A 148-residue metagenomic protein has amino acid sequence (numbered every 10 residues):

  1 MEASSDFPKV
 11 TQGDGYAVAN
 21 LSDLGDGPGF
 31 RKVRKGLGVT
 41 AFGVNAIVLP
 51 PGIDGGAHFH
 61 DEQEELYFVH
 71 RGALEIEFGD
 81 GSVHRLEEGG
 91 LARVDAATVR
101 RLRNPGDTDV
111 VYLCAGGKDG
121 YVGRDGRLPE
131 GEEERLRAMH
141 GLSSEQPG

Functional and structural regions predicted by a protein language model:
M1-A41, R124-G148: A short, N-terminal "cap"/entry segment at the start of jelly-roll beta-barrel domains of the cupin/DSBH fold
G27-K32, N45-D61: Conserved short histidine dyad/triad with adjacent acidic residue
G38-F42, P50-D54, A73-E75, K118: Short, charged/polar surface micro-motifs in flexible loops or helix N-caps
E62, G81, D107-T108: Short strand-connecting beta-turns/loops that link adjacent beta-strands
E62-E64, F68-L74: Glycine- and acidic-residue-biased ligand/ion/polar-headgroup-sensing regions
L66, R93, D107-G123: A short hydrophobic beta-strand segment most commonly corresponding to one strand of the jelly-roll/cupin
D80-A97: Short acidic-glycine-tyrosine-enriched beta hairpin
L102-P105: Asparagine-centered strand-capping/turn motif at beta-strand->loop junctions
